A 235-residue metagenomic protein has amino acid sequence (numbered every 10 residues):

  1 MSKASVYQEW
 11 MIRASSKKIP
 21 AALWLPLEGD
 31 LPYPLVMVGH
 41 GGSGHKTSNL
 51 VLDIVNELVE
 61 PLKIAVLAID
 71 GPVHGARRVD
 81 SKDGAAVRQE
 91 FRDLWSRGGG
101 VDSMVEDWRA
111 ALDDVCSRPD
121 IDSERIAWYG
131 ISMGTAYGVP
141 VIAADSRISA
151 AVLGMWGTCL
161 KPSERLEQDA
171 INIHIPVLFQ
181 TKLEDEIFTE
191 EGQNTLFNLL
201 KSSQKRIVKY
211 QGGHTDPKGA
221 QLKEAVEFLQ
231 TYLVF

Functional and structural regions predicted by a protein language model:
M1-L31: N-terminal cap/lid segment of alpha/beta-hydrolase-fold proteins
V36-S117: Serine-hydrolase catalytic machinery in alpha/beta-hydrolase-like enzymes
V51-L52, R165-L166, I175, T189-N198: Short alpha-helix in the alpha/beta-hydrolase fold that links the catalytic acid
E106-N172: Primarily recognizes the serine-hydrolase "nucleophile elbow" in alpha/beta-hydrolase and SGNH/GDSL folds
L160, L183-F188, T215-D216: Acidic catalytic loop of the alpha/beta-hydrolase fold
I173, F179-T181: Short beta-strand/loop motif that positions the catalytic acidic residue of the alpha/beta-hydrolase fold
N198-T215: Catalytic histidine neighborhood in serine/cysteine hydrolases with alpha/beta-hydrolase-type architecture
Q211, G219-F235: Catalytic active-site module of serine/aspartate enzymes centered on a nucleophile-bearing elbow/loop
